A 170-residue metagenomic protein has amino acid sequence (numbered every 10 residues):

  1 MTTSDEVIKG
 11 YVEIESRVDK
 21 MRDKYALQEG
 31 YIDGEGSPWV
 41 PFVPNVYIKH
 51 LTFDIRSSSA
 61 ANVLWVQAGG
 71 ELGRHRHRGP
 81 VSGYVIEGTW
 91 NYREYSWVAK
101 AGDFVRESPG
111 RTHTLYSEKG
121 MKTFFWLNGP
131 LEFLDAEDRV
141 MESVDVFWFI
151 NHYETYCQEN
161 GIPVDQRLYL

Functional and structural regions predicted by a protein language model:
M1-S58, S143-V146, I150-L170: A short, N-terminal "cap"/entry segment at the start of jelly-roll beta-barrel domains of the cupin/DSBH fold
N45-R76, S96-V98, S108-G110: Conserved short histidine dyad/triad with adjacent acidic residue
Y47, V81, K119: Residues that flank catalytic or metal-binding motifs in active/ligand-binding sites
V63-V66, V85-G88, F104, L115 (+1 more regions): Short, well-ordered beta-strand segments in beta-rich or mixed alpha/beta enzyme and ligand-binding folds
Q67-G69, H77-E94: Glycine- and acidic-residue-biased ligand/ion/polar-headgroup-sensing regions
I86-G88, Y95, G110, E118 (+1 more regions): Beta-hairpin (beta-strand-turn-beta-strand) motif
R93-S117: Short acidic-glycine-tyrosine-enriched beta hairpin
R106, K119-D138: A short hydrophobic beta-strand segment most commonly corresponding to one strand of the jelly-roll/cupin
